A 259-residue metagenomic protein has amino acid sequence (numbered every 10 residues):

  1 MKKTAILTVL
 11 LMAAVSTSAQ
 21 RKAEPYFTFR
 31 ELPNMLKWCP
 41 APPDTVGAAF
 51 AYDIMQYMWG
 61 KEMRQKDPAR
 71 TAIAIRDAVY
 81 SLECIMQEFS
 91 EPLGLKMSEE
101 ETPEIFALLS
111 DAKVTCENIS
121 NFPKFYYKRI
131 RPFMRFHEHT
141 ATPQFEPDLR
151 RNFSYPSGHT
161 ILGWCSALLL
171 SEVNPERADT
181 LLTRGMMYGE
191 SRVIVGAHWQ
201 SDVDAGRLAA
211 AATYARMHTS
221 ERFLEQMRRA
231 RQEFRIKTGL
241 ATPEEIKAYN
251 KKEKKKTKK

Functional and structural regions predicted by a protein language model:
M1-T4: Positively charged n-region of N-terminal signal peptides that target proteins for export
L10-S18: Hydrophobic h-region of N-terminal signal peptides that target proteins for export in Gram-negative bacteria
R21-V195, R216-R222, Q226, Q232 (+2 more regions): Hydrophobic alpha-helical bundle signature of multipass membrane enzymes
H159, H198, G206: Histidine-centered divalent metal-coordination motifs
